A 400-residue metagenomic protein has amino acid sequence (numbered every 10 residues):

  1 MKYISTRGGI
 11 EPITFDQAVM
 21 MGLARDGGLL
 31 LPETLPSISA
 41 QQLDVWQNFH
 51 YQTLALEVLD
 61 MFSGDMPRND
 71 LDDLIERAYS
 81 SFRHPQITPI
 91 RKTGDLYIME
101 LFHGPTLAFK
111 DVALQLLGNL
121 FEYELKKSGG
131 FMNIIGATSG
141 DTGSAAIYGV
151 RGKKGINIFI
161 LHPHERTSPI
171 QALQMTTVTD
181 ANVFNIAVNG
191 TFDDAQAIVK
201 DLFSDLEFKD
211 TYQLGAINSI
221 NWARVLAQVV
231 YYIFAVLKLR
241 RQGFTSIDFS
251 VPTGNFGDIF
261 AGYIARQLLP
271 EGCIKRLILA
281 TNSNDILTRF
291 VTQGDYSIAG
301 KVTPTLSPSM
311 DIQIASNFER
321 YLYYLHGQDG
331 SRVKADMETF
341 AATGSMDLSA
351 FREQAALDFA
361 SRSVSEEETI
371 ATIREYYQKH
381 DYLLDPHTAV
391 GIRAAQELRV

Functional and structural regions predicted by a protein language model:
M1-V400: PLP-dependent amino-acid enzyme catalytic core
